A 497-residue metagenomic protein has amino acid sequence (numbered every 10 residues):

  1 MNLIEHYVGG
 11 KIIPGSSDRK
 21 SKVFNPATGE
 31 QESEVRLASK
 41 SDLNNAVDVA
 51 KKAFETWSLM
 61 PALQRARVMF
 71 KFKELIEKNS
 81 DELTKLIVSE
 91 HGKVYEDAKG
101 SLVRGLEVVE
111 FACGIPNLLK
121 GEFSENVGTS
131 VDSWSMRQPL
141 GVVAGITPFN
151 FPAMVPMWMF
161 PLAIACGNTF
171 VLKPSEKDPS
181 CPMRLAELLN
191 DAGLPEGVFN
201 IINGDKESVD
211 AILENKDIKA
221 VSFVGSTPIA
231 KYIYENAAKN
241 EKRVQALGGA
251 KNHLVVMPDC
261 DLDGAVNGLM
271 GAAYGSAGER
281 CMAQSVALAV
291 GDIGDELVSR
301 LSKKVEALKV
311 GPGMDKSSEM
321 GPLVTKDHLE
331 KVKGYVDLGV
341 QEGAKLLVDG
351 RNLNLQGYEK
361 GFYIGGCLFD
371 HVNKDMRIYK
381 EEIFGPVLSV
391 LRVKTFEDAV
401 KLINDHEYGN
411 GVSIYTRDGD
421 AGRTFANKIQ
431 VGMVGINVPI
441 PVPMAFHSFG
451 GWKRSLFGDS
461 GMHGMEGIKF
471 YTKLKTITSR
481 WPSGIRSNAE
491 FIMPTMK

Functional and structural regions predicted by a protein language model:
M1-A27: Hydrophobic face of amphipathic alpha-helices that form TPR/SEL1-like repeat modules and related alpha-solenoid
K22, R36, S58-L59, I76 (+6 more regions): A structural signal for short, well-ordered beta-strand elements
T28-E34, I218, V255, K309-V310 (+3 more regions): Conserved C-terminal structural/oligomerization subdomain of aldehyde/semialdehyde dehydrogenase
G29, R65, I87, V109 (+9 more regions): Residue-level signal for inorganic ion chemistry
E30-L119, S130: Glycine-rich loop-to-alpha-helix module at the N-terminal edge of alpha/beta enzyme cores
F54, S58, K73-S80, T84 (+18 more regions): Structural signal for hydrophobic packing residues in well-ordered secondary-structure cores of soluble enzyme domains
G121-G264, S317, V393, G458: Rossmann-like NAD(P) dinucleotide-binding subdomain of oxidoreductase/dehydrogenase enzymes
P228-N373, I436, S483-S487, I492-K497: ALDH superfamily catalytic-core signature
